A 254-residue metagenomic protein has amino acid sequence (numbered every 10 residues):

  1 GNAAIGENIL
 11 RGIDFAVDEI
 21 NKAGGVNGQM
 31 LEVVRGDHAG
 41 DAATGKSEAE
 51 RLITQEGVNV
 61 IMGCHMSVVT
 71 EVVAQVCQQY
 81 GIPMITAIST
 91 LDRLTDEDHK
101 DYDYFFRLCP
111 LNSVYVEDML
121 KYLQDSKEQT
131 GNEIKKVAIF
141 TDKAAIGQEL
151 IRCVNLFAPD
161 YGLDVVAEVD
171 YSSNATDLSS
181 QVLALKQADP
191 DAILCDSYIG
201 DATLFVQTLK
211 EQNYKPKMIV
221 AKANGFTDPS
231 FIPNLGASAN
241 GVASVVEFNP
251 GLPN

Functional and structural regions predicted by a protein language model:
A3-D14, A42, E117, G147-N155: Short, surface-exposed alpha-helical segments at coil->helix boundaries
A4-R11, A23-D96, L108, Y171-L178 (+1 more regions): Beta-alpha junction/loop-to-helix N-cap segments that form part of ligand/metal-binding clefts
D14, A43-T54, E71, E117-D125 (+4 more regions): Amphipathic, non-transmembrane alpha-helical secondary structure
A16-V26, K127-T130: Flexible, small-residue-rich helix->loop connector segments that border functional cores
N27-D37, E56-N59, G162-D170, D189-I193 (+1 more regions): A local structural motif
V58-E168, I219-S244, P250: Extracytoplasmic ligand/sensor domains, especially the bilobed periplasmic-binding protein
S67-Q79, V154, T176-L178, L183 (+1 more regions): Hydrophobic alpha-helical
I199, G251-N254: Extracellular/periplasmic ligand-binding modules, especially the Venus flytrap/periplasmic-binding
